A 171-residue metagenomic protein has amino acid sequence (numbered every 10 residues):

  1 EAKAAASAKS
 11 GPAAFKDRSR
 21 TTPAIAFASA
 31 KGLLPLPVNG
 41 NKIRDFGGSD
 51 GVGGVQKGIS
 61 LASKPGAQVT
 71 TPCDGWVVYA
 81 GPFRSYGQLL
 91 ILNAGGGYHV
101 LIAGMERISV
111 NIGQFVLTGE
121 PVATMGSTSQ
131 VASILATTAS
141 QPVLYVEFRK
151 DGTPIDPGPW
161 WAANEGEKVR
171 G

Functional and structural regions predicted by a protein language model:
E1-Y86, I91-N93, A132-G171: Extracytoplasmic/periplasmic cell wall- or extracellular glycan-interacting regions that localize and scaffold envelope
I43, V78, E106, A123-G126: Conserved positions in beta-strands of structured domains
G47, P82, E120-P121, S127: Short, surface-exposed secondary-structure boundary micro-motifs
S60, I91, L101-G104, T124: Conserved beta-strand positions that form and line the central face of beta-propeller blades
V69-T71, G75-W76, V110-T124: Short, well-structured beta-strand-loop connectors
A80, G95-G119: Short histidine-centered loop motifs in beta-beta connectors
Y86-Q88, Y98, I112, T118-P121 (+1 more regions): A short pocket-lining beta-strand/turn micro-motif at the edge of beta-sheets
S109-N111, P121, S127-A132, A136-S140: Short glycine/proline-centered loop/turn elements that form peptide/ligand docking sites
